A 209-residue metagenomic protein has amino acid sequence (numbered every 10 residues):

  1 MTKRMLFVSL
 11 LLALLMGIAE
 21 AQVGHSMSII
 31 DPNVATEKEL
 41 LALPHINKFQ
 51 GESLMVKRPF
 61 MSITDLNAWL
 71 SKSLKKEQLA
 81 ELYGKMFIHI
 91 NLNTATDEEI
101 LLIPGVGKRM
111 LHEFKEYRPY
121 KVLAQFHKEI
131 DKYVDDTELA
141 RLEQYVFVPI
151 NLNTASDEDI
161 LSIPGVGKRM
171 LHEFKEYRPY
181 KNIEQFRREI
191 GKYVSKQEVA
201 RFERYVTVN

Functional and structural regions predicted by a protein language model:
M1-K3: N-terminal secretory signal peptides that target proteins for export/translocation
V8-G17: Bacterial N-terminal signal peptides
A19-S26: Boundary at the C-terminal end of the N-terminal hydrophobic targeting segment
S26-I29, V34-A42: The feature marks the first
I30-A35, I90-I100, I150-I160: Disulfide-bonded cysteine-rich modules in secreted/extracellular proteins, activating on the conserved Cys frameworks
E39-P44, I100-P104, I160-P164: Short amphipathic alpha-helical boundary/capping segments
N47-K48, G107, G167: Small-residue hinge/turn detector
Q50-T94, M110-T154, M170-T207: Accessory alpha-helical DNA-binding modules that contact the DNA backbone or grooves
